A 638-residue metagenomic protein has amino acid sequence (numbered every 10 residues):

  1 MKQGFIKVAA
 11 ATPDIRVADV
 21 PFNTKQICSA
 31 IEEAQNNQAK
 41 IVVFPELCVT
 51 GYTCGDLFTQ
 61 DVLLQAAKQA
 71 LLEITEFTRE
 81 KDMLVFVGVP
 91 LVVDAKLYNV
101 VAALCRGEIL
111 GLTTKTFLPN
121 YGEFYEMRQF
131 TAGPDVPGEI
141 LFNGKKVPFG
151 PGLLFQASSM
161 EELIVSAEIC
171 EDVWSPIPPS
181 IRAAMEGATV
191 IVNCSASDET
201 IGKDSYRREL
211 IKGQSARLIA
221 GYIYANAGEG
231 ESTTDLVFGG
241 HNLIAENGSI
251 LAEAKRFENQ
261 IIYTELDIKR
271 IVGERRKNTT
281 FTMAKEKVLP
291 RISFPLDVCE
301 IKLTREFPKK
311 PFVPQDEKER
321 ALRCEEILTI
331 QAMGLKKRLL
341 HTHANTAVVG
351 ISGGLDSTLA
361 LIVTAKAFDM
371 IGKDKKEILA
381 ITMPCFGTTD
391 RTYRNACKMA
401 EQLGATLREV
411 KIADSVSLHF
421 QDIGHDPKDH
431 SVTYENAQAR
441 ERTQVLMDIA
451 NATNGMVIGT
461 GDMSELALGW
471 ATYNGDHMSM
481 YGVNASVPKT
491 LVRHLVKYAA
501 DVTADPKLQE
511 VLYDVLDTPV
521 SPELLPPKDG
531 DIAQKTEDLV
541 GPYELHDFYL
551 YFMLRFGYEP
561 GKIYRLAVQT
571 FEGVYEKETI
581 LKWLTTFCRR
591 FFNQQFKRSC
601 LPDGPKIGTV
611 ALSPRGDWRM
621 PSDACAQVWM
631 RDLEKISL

Functional and structural regions predicted by a protein language model:
M1-G350, K366-K375, L407: Enzyme catalytic cores with a strong preference for nitrogen-chemistry domains
K7, E161-L163, A220, E229-S232 (+4 more regions): ATP/NTP-dependent adenylation/nucleotidyl-transfer catalytic domains that generate, transfer, or process NMP-activated
